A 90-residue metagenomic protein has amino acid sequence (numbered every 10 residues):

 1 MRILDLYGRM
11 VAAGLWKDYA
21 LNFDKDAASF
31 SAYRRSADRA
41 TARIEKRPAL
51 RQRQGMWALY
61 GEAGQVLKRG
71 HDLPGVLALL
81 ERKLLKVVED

Functional and structural regions predicted by a protein language model:
M1-S29: Negatively charged, low-complexity tracts enriched in Asp/Glu with abundant Ser/Thr
A13, K25-A28, R35-A40, L50: Short, charged/polar surface micro-motifs in flexible loops or helix N-caps
A28-R34, M56-G61: Generic recognition of long tandem-repeat/solenoid scaffolds
A42-G64: Short aromatic-glycine-(Arg/Gly/Cys) micro-motifs in beta-strand/loop hairpins
L59-V88: Mixed-charge, glycine-accented linear interaction segment located at domain edges/termini
